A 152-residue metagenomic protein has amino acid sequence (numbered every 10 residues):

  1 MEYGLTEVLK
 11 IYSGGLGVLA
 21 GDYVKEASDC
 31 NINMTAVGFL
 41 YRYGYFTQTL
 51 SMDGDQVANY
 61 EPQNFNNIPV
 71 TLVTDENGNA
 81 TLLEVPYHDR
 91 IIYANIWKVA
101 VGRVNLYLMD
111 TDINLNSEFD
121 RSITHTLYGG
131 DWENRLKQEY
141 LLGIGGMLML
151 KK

Functional and structural regions predicted by a protein language model:
M1-K152: Catalytic cores of carbohydrate-active enzymes across secretory and cytosolic contexts
